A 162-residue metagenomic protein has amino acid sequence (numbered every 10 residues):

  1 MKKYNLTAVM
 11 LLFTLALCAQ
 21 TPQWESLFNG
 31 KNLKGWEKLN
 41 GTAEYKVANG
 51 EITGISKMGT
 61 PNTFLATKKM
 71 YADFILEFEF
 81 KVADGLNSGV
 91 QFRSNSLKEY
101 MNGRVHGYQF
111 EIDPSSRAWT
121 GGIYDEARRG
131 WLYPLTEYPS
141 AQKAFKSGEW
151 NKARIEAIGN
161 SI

Functional and structural regions predicted by a protein language model:
M1-P22: Bacterial Sec-dependent N-terminal signal peptides
Q20-I162: Carbohydrate-interacting regions of secretory-pathway proteins
